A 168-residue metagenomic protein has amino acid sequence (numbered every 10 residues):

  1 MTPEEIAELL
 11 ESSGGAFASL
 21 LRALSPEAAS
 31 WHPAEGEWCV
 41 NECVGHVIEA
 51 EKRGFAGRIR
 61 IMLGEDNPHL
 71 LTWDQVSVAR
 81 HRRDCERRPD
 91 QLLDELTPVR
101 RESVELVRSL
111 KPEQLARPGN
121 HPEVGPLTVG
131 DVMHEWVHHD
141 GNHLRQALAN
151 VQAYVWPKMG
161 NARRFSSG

Functional and structural regions predicted by a protein language model:
M1-E27, A50-F55, I61, H138: Alpha-helical bundle segments that constitute or directly flank the non-heme di-iron/ferroxidase center
M1-P3, H81-P89, P122-V129: A short, mixed-charge helix-start or loop-turn motif at secondary-structure junctions
P3-L10, E37, N41, P89-L93 (+1 more regions): Amphipathic, non-membrane alpha-helical segments in soluble helical-bundle scaffolds
L9-S13, L20, V76-A116, W136: Acidic/histidine-rich alpha-helical segments that form the ligand environment of transition-metal centers
L20, L24-E27, D66, L110-E113 (+1 more regions): A short secondary-structure junction motif
E27-H32, P89-L93: Short helix-to-loop capping/linker segments positioned immediately adjacent to catalytic or ligand/cofactor-binding
S30-Q75, V104, P118-G168: Short, contiguous alpha-helical
